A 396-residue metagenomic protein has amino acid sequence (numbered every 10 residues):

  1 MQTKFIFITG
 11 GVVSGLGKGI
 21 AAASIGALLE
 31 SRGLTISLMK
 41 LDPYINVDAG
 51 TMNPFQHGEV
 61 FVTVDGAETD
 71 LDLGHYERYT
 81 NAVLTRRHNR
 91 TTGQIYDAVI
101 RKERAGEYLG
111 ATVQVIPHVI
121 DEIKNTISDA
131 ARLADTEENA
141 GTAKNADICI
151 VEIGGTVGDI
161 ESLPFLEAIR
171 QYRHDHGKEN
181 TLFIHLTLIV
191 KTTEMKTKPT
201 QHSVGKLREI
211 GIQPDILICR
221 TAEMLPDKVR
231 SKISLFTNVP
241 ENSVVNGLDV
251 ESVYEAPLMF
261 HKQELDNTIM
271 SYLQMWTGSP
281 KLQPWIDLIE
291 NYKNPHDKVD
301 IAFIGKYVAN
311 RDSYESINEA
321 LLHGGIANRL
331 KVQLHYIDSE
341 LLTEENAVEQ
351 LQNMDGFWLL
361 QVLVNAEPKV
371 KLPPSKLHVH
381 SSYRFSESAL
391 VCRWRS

Functional and structural regions predicted by a protein language model:
M1-Q333, S339-G356, V364, V370-P374 (+1 more regions): Flexible phosphate-sensing "switch/lid" loops adjacent to ATP/NTP-binding sites across phosphate-transfer
F357-L359, V379-H380: Short, contiguous, well-ordered secondary-structure segments
L363, E367, E387-S396: A phosphate-binding catalytic loop at a beta-strand-loop-alpha-helix junction that coordinates phosphoryl groups
L372-R393: Short alpha-beta junction capping motif
